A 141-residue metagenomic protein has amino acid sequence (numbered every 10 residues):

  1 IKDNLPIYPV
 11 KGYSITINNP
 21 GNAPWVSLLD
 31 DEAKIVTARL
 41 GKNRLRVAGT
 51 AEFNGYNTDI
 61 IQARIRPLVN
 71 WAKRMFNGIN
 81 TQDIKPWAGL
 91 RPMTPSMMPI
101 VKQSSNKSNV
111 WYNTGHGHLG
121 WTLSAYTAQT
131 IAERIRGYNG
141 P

Functional and structural regions predicted by a protein language model:
I1-S108: Active-site substrate-recognition segment that forms the wall of the catalytic cavity or substrate channel
N19, M98-P141: C-terminal lid/capping helical subdomain adjacent to the catalytic/cofactor pocket in oxidative enzymes
